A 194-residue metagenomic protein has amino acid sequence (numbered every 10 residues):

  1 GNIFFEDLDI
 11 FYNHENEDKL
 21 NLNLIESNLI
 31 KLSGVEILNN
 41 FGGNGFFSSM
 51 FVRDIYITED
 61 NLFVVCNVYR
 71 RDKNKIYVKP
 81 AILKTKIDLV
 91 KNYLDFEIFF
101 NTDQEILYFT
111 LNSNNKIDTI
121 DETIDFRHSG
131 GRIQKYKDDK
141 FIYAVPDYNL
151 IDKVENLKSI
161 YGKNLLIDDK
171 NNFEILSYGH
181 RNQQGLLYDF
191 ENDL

Functional and structural regions predicted by a protein language model:
G1-D152, G185-L194: Acidic, Gly/Ser/Thr-rich repeat motifs that build Ca2+-stabilized beta-propeller blades
S49, R127, K158-Y161, S177-H180: Short loop/turn positions that demarcate and connect the beta-strands within blades of beta-propeller repeat domains
